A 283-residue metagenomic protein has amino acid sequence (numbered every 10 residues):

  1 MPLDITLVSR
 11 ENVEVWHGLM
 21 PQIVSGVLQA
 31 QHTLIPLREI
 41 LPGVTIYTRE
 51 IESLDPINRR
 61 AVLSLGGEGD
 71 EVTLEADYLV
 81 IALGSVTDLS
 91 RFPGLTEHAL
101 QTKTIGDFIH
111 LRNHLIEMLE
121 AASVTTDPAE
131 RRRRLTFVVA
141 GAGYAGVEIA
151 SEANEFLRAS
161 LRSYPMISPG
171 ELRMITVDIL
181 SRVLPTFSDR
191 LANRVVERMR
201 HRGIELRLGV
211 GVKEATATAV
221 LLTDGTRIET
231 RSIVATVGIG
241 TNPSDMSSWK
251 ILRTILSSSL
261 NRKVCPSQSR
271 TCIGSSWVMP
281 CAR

Functional and structural regions predicted by a protein language model:
M1-S53, F137, V147-F187: Beta1-alpha1 glycine-rich phosphate/pyrophosphate-binding loop at the start of Rossmann-like nucleotide-binding domains
E14-H17, D88-R91, P243: Short acidic/His/Gly/Ser-rich catalytic and metal-binding motifs that mark active-site loops of diverse hydrolases
M20-G26, T96-L100, R190-L191, S248-W249: Short glycine-enriched, charge-decorated loop/helix-capping segments at active-site entrances that position
T45-A140, V234, T254, S267: FAD-binding core/adjacent interface of flavoenzyme oxidoreductases
I46-A61, N154-N261, S267-T271: A Rossmann-like FAD-binding core segment of flavoenzymes
G84-T87, A150, I239-T241: Short glycine-rich anion-binding loops that position phosphate/pyrophosphate groups of nucleotides and phosphorylated
F92-E97, P266-R283: Short FAD-binding loop at a beta-strand-to-alpha-helix junction that anchors the flavin cofactor in diverse
